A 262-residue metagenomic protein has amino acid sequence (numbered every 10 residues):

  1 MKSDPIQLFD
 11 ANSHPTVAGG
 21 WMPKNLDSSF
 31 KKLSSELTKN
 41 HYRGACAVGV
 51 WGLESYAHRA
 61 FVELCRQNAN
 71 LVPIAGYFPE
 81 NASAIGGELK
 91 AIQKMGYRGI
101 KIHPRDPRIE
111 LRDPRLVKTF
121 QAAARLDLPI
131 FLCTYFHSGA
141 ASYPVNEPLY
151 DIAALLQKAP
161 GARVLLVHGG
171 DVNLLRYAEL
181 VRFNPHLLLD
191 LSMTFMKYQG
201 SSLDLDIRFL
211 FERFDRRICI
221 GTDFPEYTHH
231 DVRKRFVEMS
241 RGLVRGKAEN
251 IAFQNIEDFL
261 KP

Functional and structural regions predicted by a protein language model:
M1-S13, P23-G44, D215-R217, T228-P262: Mid-to-C-terminal alpha-helical segments outside catalytic/metal-binding sites
D4-Q7, N40-C46, Q67-I74, M95-R98 (+4 more regions): Short, well-ordered coil/turn segments that N-cap beta-strands
Q7, N12-A18, C133, H168: Histidine-centered divalent metal-coordination motifs
N12, L37, F61, I92 (+7 more regions): Conserved, mostly hydrophobic/aromatic
T16-G19, G52-S55, E80-S83, P107 (+4 more regions): Active-site environment of divalent metal-dependent phosphoester hydrolases
N25-L37, Y56-H58, N81-I92, L174: Short, acidic/polar
T38-G87: A metal-dependent hydrolase metal-coordination microenvironment
G99, D113-C219: Catalytic pocket-lining loop regions of alpha/beta-barrel enzymes, especially the amidohydrolase/enolase/GH5 lineages
